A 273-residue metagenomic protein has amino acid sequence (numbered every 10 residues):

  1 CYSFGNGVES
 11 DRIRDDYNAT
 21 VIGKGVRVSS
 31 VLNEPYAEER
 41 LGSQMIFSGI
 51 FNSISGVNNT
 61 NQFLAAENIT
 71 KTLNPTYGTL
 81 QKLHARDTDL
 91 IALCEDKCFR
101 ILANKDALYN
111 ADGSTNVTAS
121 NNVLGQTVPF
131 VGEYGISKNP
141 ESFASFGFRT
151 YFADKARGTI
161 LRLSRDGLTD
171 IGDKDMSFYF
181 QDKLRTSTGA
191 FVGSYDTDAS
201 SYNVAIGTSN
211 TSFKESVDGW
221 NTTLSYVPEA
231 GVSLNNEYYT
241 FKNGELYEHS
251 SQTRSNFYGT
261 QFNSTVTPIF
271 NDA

Functional and structural regions predicted by a protein language model:
C1-S120, A199-E215: N-terminal beta-propeller domains
Q81, D87-D89, E95-F270: Beta-sheet-dominated scaffold domains
